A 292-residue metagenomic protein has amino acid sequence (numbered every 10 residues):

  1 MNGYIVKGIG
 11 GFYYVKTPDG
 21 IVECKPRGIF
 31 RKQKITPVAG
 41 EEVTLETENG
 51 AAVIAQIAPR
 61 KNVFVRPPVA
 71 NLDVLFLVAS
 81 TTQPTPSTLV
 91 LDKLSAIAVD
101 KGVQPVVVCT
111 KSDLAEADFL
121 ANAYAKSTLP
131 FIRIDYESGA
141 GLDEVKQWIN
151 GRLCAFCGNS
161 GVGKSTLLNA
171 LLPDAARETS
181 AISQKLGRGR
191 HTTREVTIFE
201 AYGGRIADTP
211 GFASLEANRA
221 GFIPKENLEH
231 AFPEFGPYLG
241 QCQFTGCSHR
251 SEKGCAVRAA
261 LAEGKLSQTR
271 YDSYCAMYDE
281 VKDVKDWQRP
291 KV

Functional and structural regions predicted by a protein language model:
M1-I9: Structural detector for short beta-strands of small beta-barrel domains
G11, G28, K34-G50, A58-L75 (+6 more regions): Helix-rich effector regions associated with P-loop NTPase G domains
Y13-T17, C24, L45: SH3/SH3-like beta-barrel fold
I21-G28, V53: A short macromolecule-binding patch
V90-K93: Charged helix-capping and loop-helix junction motifs
K111-V162: Canonical P-loop GTPase G-domain recognition
K164-S180: A conserved segment at the C-terminal end of the G1
